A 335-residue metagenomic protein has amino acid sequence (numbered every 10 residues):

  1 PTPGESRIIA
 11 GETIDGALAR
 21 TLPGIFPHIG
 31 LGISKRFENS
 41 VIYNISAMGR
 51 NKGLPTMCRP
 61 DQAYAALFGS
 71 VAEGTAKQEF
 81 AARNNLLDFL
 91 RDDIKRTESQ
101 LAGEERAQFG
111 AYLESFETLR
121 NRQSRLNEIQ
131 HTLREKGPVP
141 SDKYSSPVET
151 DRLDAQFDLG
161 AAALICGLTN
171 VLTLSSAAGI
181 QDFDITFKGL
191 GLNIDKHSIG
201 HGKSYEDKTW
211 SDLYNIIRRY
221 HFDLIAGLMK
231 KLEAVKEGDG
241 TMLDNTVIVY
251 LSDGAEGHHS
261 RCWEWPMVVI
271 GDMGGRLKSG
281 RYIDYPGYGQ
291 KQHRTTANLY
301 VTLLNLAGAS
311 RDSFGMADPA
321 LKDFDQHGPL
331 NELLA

Functional and structural regions predicted by a protein language model:
P1-A335: Ligand-binding pockets and gating/stacking loops
